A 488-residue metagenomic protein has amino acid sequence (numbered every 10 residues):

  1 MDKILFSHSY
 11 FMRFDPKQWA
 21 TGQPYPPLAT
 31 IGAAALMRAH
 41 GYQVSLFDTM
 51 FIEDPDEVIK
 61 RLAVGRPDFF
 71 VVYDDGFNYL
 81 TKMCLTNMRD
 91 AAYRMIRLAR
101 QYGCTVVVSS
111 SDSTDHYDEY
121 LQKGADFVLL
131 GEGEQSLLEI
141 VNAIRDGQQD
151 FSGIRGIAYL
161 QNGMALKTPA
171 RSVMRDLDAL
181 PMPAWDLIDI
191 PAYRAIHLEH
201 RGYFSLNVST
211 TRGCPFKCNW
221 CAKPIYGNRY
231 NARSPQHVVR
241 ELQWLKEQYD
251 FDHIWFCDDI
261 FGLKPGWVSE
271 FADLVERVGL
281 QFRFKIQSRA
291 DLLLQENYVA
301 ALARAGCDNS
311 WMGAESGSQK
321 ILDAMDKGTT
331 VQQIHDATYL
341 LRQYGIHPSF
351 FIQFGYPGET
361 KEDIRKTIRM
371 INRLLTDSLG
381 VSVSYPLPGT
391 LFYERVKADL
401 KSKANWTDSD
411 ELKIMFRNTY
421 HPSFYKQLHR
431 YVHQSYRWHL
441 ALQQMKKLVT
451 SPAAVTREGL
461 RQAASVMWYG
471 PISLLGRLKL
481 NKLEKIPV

Functional and structural regions predicted by a protein language model:
D2-V239, Q243-D250: Acidic, low-complexity intrinsically disordered segments
K3-F6, I59-L62, D68, L391-K397 (+1 more regions): Radical SAM enzyme core and accessory elements
M12-P16, N78-K82, D115-Y117, F216 (+6 more regions): Flexible glycine/acidic-rich beta-alpha junction loops that bind and position SAM and/or redox cofactors in anaerobic
Y25, D178, P183-F351, R369: Radical SAM [4Fe-4S] cluster-binding motif and immediate context
Q43-S45, V106, F284, P348 (+1 more regions): Hydrophobic anchor at the start of a short beta-strand that flanks the dinucleotide cofactor-binding loop
P67, A125-E132, F271-V275, T360-T376: Short, electropositive alpha-helical surface patch
V71-D74, G133, Y298-G317, D377-P386: Non-cysteine beta-strand/loop elements that form the S-adenosyl-L-methionine
L85-R94, S269-E270, K327-Q333, D363-R365: Charged helix-capping and loop-helix junction motifs
